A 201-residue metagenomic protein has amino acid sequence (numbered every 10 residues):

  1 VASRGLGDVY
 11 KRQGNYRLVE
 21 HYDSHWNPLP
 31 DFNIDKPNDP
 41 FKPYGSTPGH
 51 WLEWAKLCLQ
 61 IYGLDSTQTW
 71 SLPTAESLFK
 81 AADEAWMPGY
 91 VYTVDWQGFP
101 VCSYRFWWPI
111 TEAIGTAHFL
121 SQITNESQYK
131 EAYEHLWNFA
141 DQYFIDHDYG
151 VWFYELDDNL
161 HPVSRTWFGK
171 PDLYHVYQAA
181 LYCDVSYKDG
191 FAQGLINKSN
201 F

Functional and structural regions predicted by a protein language model:
V1-Y10: Single conserved hydrophobic/aromatic residue that forms the stacking wall/gate of nucleotide- or nucleobase-binding
S3-R4, L29-K80, W96-Q142, D158-F201: Aromatic (Trp/Tyr) and acidic
V9, N15, H21, F153 (+1 more regions): Intrinsically disordered, low-complexity N-terminal regions enriched in serine/proline/glycine with scattered basic
K11-L18, N27, E84-G89, Q142-G150: Proline-centered turn/helix-capping motifs that create local helix->coil transitions or kinks
V19-E20, L72: Short beta-strand segments
D23-P28, P48-W51, A82-Y90: A glycine-rich, aromatic-flanked flexible loop/lid motif
V91-V94, D146-N159: A glycine-biased, small/acidic residue-tolerant capping/turn segment at secondary-structure junctions
